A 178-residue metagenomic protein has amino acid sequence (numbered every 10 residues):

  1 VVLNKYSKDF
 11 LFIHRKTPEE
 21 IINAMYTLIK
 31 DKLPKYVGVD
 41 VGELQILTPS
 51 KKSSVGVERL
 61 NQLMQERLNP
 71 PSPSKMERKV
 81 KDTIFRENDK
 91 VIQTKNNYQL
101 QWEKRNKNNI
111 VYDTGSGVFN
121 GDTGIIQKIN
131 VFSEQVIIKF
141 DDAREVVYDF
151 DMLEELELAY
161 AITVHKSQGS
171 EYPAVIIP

Functional and structural regions predicted by a protein language model:
V1-S116: Conserved helicase motor core of P-loop NTPases
Q62-P178: Conserved nucleotide-binding/hydrolysis modules and their immediate coupling elements across P-loop/ASCE NTPase motors
